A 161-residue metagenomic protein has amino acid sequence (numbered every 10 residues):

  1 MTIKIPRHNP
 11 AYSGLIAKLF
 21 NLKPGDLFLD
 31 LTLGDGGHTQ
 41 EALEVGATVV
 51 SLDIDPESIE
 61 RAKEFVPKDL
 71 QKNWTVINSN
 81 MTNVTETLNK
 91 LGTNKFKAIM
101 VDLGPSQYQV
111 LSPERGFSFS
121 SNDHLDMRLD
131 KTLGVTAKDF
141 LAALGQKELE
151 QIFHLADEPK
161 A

Functional and structural regions predicted by a protein language model:
M1-A161: S-adenosyl-L-methionine-dependent methyltransferase catalytic core, i.e., the SAM/SAH-binding region
